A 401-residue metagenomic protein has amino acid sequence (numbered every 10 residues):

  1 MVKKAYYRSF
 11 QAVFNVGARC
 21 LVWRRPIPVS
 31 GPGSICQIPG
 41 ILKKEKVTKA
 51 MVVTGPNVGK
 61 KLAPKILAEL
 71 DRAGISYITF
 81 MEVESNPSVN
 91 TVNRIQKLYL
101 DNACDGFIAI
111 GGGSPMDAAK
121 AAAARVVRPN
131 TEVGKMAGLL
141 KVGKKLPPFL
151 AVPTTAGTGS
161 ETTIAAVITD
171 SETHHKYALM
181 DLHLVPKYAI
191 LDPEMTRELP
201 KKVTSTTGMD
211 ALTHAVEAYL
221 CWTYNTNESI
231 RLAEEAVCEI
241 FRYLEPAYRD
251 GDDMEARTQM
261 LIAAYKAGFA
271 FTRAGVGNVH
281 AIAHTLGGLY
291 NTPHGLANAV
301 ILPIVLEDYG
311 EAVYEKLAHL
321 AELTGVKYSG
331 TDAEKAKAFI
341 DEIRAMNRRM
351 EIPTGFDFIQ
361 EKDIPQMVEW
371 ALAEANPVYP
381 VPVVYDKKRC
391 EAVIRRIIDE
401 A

Functional and structural regions predicted by a protein language model:
V2-G106: ATP/NTP phosphate-donor binding region
V2-S9, L317, K327-A401: C-terminal charged capping/lid subdomain of soluble metabolic enzymes
N90-L191: Glycine/threonine-rich beta-strand-loop-alpha-helix active-site module that forms ligand/phosphate-binding
R94-C104, E194, D252-L286, V368 (+1 more regions): Short, hydrophobic/aliphatic alpha-helical segments
A165-A274: Carboxylate- and glycine-rich phosphate/diphosphate-binding segment that chelates Mg2+/Mn2+
T223-L232, A247-Q259, A274-V279, G330-A336 (+2 more regions): Flexible, glycine/charged-enriched surface loops at secondary-structure junctions
A274-A338, R344: C-terminal catalytic subdomain
